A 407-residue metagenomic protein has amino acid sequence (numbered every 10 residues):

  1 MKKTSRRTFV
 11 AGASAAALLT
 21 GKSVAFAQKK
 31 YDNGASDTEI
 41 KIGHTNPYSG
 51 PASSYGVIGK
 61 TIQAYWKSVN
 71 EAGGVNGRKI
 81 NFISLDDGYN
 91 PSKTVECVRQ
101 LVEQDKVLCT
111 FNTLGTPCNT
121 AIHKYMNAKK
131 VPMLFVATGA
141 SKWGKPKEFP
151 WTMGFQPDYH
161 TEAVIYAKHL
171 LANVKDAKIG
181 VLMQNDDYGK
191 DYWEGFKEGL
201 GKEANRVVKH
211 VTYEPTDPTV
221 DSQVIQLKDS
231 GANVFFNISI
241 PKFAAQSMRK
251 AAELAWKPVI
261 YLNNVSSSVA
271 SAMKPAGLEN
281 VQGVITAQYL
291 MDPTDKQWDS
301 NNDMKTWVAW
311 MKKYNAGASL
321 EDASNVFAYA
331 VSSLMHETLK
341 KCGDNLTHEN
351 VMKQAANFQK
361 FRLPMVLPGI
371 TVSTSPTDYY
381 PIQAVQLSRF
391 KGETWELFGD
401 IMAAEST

Functional and structural regions predicted by a protein language model:
T8-A27: N-terminal export signals
A27-I42, V75-K79, L171-D176: Immediate post-signal peptide segment of exported/extracytoplasmic ligand-binding proteins
K29-K30, S54-K60, A72-K145, F155 (+2 more regions): Beta-alpha junction/loop-to-helix N-cap segments that form part of ligand/metal-binding clefts
D32-S36, G43-Q63, L85-P91, L114-G115 (+4 more regions): Extracytoplasmic "Venus flytrap"
D87, L134, S141-G144, P215-T216 (+2 more regions): Venus flytrap/periplasmic-binding-protein-like
K93-E96, E103, S141-G144, P150-A255 (+1 more regions): Extracellular/periplasmic Venus flytrap/periplasmic-binding protein
A251-Y329, I401-E405: Extracellular/periplasmic periplasmic-binding protein-like sensory domains
K313, G317-N325, H336-W395: Segments of small-molecule ligand-sensing domains
